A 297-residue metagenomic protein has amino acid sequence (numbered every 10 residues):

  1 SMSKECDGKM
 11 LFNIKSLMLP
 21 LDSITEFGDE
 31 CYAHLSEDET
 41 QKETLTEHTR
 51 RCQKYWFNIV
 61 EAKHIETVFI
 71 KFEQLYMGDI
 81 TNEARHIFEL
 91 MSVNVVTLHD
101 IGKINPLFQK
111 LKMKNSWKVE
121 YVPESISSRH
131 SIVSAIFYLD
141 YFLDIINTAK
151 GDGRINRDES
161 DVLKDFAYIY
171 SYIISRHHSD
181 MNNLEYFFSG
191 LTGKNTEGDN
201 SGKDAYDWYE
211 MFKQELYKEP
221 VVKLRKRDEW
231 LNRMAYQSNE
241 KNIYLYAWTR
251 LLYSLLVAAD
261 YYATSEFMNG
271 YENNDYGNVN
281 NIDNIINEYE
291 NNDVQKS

Functional and structural regions predicted by a protein language model:
M2-D7, N13-Q295: Accessory nucleic-acid engagement/destabilization modules that flank
